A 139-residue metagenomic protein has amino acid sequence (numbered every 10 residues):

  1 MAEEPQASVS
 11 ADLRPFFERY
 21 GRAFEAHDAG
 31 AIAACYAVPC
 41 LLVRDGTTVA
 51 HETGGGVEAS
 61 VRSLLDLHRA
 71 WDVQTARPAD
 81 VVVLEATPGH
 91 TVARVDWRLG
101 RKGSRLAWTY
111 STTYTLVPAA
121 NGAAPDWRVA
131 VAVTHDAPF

Functional and structural regions predicted by a protein language model:
M1-V38, L42-V43: Short, low-complexity N-terminal intrinsically disordered segments enriched in polar/charged residues
A29-V81: A solvent-exposed, acidic/Ser-Thr-rich amphipathic alpha-helical stretch
Y36-A37, W97-L99, V133-H135: Short beta-strand segments enriched in hydrophobic/aromatic residues within well-folded beta-rich domains
G46, G103, A120-G122: Solvent-exposed strand-loop boundary residues in beta-sheet-rich modules
P78-L84, W97-L99, S111-P118: Hydrophobic/aromatic beta-strand elements that line small-molecule binding cavities or substrate pockets in beta-rich
P88-W97: A short hydrophobic beta-strand element
L99-A107: Short, cysteine-centered beta-strand-loop-beta hairpins and adjacent loop/turn segments enriched in charged/polar
A107-F139: Short beta-strand edge/turn micro-motifs at domain boundaries
